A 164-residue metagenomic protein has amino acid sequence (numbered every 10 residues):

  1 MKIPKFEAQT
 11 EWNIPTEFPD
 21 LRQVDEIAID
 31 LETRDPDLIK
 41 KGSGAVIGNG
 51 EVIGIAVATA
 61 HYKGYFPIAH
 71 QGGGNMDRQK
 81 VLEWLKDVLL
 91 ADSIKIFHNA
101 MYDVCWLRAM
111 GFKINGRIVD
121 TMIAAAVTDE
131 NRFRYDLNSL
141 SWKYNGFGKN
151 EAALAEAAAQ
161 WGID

Functional and structural regions predicted by a protein language model:
M1-A8, G50-I53, V57-D164: Active-site-proximal helix-loop-helix substrate-binding element of RNase H-like nuclease domains
M1-L31, D35-I39, V81: N-terminal accessory regions of nucleic-acid-interacting proteins
K40-G42, D92: Sparse, context-dependent recognition of short Cys/His-centered cofactor- or disulfide-binding micro-motifs
S43-I47: Short consensus segments that form the blades of beta-propeller domains, in both extracellular/periplasmic
